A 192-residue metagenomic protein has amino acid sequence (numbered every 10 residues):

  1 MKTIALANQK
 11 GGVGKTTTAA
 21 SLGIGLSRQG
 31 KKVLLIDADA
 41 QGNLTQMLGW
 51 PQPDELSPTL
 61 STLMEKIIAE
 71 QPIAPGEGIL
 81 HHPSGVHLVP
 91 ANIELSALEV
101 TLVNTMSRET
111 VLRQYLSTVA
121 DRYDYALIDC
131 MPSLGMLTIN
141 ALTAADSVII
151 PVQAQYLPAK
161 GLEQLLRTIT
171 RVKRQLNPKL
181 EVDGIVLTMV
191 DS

Functional and structural regions predicted by a protein language model:
M1-S192: P-loop NTP-binding core
